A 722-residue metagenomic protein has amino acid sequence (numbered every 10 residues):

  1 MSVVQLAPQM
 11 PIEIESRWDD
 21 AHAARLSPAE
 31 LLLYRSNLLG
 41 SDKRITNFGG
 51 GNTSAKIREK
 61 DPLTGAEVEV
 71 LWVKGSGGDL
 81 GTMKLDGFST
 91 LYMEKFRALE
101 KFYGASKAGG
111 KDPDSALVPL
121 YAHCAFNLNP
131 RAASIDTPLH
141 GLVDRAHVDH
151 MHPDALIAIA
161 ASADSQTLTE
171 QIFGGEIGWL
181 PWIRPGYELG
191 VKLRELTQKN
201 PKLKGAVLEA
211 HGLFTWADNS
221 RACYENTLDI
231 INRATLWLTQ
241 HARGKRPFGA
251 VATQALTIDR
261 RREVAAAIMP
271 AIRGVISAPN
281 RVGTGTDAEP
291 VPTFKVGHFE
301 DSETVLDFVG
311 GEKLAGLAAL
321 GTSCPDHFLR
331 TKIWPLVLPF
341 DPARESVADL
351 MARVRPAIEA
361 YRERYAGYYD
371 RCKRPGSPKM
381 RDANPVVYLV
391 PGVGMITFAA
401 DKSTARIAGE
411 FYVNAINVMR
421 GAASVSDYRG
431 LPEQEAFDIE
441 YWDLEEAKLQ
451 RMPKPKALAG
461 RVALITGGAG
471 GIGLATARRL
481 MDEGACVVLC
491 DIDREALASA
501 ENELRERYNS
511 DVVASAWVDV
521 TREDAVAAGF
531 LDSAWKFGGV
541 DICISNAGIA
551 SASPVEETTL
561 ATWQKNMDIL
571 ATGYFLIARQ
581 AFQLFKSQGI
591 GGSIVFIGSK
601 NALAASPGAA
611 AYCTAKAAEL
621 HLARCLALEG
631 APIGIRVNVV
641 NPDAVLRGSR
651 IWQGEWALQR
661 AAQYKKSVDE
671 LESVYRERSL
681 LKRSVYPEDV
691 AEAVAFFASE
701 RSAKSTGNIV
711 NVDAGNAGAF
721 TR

Functional and structural regions predicted by a protein language model:
I544, A631-R636, S705-G707: Short, small/polar-rich loop/turn modules that mediate ligand/substrate recognition or access, typified
P554-V555, T559-Q564, Y675: Substrate-binding pocket helix/loop in short-chain dehydrogenase/reductase
E556, A604-A610, P632, K682 (+1 more regions): Active-site loop immediately N-terminal to the catalytic Tyr-X3-Lys motif of short-chain dehydrogenase/reductase
A578, A615, A623: Active-site helix of classical SDR
Q583, L628-E629, A703: Alpha-helical segment proximal to the catalytic Tyr-Lys
S599: Residue(s) in the substrate-gating loop at a strand-loop-helix junction that position the organic substrate next
T706-R722: Short C-terminal tail/terminal secondary-structure segment of NAD(P)H-dependent dehydrogenase/reductase domains
